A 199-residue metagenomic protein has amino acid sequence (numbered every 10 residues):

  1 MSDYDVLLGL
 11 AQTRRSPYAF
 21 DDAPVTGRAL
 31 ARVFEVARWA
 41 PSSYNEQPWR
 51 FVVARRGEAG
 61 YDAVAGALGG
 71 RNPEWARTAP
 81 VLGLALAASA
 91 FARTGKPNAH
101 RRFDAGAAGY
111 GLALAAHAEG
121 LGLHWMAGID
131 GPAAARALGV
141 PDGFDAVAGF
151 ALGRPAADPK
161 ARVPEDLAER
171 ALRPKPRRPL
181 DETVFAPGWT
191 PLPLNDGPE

Functional and structural regions predicted by a protein language model:
M1-E199: Acidic, surface-exposed loops and disordered segments
